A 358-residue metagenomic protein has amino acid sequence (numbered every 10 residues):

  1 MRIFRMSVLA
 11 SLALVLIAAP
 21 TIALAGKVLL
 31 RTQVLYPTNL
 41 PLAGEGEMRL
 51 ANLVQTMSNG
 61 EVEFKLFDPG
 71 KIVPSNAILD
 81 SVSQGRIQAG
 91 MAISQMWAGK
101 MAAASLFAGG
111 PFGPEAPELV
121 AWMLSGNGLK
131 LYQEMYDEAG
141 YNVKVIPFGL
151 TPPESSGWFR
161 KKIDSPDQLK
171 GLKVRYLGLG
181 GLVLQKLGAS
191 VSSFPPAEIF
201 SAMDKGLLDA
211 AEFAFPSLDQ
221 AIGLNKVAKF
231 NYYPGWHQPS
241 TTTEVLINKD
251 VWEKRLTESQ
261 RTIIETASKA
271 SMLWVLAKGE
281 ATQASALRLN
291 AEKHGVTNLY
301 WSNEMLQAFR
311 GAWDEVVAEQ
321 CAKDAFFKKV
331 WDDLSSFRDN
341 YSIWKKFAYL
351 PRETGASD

Functional and structural regions predicted by a protein language model:
M1-R5: Positively charged n-region of N-terminal signal peptides that target proteins for export
V8-A19: Bacterial N-terminal signal peptides
I22: Conserved beta-loop-beta element that borders a ligand/cofactor-binding pocket
A25-L119, E134-D358: N-terminal secretory/targeting leader peptides
A121-M135: Signature of the catalytic double-stranded beta-helix
